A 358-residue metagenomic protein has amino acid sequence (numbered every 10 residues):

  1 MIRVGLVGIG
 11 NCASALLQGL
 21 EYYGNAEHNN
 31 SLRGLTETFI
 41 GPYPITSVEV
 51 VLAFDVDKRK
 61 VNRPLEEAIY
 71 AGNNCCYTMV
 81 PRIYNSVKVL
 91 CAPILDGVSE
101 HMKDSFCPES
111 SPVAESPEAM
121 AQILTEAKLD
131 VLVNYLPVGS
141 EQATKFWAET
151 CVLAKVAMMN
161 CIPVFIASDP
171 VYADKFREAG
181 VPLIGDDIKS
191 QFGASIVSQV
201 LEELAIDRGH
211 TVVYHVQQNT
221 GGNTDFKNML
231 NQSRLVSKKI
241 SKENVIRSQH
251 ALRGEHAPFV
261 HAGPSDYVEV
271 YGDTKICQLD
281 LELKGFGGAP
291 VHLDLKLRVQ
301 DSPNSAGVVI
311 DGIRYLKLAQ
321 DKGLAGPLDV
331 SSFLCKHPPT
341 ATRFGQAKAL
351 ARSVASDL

Functional and structural regions predicted by a protein language model:
M1-W147, L235-I240, C277: N-terminal glycine-/serine-/threonine-rich beta1-alpha1-beta2 phosphate-ribose binding loop of Rossmann-like
V7, I184-H256: Conserved anion/nucleotide-ligand pocket segment
G10, F54-K58, S190-F192, Q217-T224 (+3 more regions): Glycine-rich beta-alpha junction loops
E37, K275-L358: C-terminal active-site/capping subdomain that shapes the small-molecule cofactor and substrate pocket of enzyme
L132-N134, M158-C161, I184-D187, H215: Short catalytic-loop micro-motif centered on adjacent basic/acidic residues
V138-L153, C161-P182: Rossmann-fold NAD(P)-binding glycine/threonine-rich loop
A173-K175, G180-H210, V216-T220, P290-V330: Adenosine-phosphate binding glycine-rich loop
V260-I276: Structured beta-strand/loop patches that form or line metal/cofactor-binding pockets in enzymes
